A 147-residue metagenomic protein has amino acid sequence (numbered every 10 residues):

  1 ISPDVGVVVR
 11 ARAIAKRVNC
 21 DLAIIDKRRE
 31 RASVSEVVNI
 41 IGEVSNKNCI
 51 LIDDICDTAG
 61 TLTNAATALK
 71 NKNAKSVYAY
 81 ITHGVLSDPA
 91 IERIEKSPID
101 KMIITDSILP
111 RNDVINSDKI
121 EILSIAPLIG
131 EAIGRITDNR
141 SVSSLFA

Functional and structural regions predicted by a protein language model:
I1-A147: PRPP-associated nucleotide enzymes
